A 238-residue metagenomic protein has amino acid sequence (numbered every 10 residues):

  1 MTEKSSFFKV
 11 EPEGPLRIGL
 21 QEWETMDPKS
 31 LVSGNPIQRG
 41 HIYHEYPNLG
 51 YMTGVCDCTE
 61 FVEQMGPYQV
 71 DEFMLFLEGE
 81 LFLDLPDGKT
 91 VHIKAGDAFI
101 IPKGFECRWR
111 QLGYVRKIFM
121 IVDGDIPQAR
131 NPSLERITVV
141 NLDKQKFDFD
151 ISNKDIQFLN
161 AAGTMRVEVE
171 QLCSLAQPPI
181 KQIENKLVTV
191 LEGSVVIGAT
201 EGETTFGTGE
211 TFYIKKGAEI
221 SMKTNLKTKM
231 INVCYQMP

Functional and structural regions predicted by a protein language model:
M1-G50, D123-E168: A short, N-terminal "cap"/entry segment at the start of jelly-roll beta-barrel domains of the cupin/DSBH fold
F8, E13-A98: Ordered, small/hydrophobic-rich secondary-structure cores
N35-Y43, L49-Y68, A95, K103 (+3 more regions): Conserved short histidine dyad/triad with adjacent acidic residue
P47-L49, P86-D87, L112, A161 (+2 more regions): Short strand-coil-strand connectors
T53, L83, K117-M120, I197 (+1 more regions): Short hydrophobic/aromatic-rich beta-strand segments that constitute the beta-sheet cores of beta-sandwich/beta-barrel
P67-L83, K181-A199: Short, conserved beta-strand element in jelly-roll/cupin
D87-K103, T200-G217: Short acidic-glycine-tyrosine-enriched beta hairpin
T90, K103-P127, K216-P238: Ligand-binding loop in jelly-roll beta-barrel domains
